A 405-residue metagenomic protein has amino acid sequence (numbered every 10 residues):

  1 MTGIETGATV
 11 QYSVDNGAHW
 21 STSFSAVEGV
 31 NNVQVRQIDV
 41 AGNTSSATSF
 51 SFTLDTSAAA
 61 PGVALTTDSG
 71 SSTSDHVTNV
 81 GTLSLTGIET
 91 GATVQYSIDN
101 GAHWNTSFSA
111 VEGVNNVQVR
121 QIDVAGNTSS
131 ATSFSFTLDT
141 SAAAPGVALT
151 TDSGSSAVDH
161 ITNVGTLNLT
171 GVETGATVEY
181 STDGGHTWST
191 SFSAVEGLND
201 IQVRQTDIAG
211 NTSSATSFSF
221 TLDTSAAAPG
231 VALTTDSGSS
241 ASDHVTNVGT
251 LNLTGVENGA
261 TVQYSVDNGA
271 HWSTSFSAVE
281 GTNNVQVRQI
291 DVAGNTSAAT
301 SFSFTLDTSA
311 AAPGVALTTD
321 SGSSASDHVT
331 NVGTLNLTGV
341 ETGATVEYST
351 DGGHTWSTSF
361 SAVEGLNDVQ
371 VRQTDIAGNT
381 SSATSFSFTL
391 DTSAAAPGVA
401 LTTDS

Functional and structural regions predicted by a protein language model:
M1-S405: Thr-biased low-complexity repeat/linker tracts and other Thr-enriched repetitive architectures
